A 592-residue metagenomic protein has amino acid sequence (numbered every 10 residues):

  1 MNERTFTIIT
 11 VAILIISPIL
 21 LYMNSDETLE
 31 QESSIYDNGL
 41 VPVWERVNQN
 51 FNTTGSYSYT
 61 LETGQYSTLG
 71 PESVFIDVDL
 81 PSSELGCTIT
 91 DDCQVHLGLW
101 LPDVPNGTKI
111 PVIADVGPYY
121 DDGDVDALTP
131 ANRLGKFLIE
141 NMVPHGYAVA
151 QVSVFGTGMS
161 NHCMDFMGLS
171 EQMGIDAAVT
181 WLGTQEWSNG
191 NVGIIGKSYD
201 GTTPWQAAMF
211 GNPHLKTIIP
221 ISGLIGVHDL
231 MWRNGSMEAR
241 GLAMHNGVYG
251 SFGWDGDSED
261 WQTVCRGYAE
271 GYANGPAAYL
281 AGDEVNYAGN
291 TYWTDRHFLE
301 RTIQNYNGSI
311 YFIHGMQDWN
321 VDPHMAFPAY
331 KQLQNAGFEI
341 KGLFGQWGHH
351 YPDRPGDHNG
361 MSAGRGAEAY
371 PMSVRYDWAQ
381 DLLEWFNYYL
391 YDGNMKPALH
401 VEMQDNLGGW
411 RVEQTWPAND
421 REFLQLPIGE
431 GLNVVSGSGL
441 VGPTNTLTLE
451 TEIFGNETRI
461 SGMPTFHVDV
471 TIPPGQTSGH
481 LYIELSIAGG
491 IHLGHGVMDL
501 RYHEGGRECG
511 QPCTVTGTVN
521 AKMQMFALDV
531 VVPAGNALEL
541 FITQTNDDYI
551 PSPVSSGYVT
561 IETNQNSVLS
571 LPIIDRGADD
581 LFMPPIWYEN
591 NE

Functional and structural regions predicted by a protein language model:
M1-S33: Secretory targeting signatures
S34-L61, G70-G86, W378, Y391-E592: Glycine/threonine-rich phosphate-binding loop and adjacent beta-strand/alpha-helix elements that clamp
I35-T63, L80, N132-K136, P144 (+2 more regions): Accessory cap/linker subdomain of secreted extracellular hydrolases
S82-L85, I89-D103: A short loop-to-beta-strand scaffold at the N-terminal edge of the catalytic core in hydrolase folds
V104-G183, P355-E368, S478-H480, D547: Cap/lid segment of the alpha/beta-hydrolase catalytic domain
S170, I195, Y199-C265, Q334-E384: A catalytic-pocket lid/entrance helix-loop region that shapes and gates access to the active site across common
E186-S198: Alpha/beta-hydrolase fold nucleophile elbow
Y306, F312-H314, D318: Short beta-strand/loop motif that positions the catalytic acidic residue of the alpha/beta-hydrolase fold
